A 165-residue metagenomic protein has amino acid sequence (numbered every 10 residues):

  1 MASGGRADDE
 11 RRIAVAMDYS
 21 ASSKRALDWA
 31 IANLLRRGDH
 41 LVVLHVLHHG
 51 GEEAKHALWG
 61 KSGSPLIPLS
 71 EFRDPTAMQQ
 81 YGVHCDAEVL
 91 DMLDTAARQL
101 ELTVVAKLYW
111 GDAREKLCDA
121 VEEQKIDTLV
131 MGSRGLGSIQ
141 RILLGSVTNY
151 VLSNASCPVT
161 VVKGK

Functional and structural regions predicted by a protein language model:
M1-G5, S22, N33, D119-K165: Gly/Ser-rich helix-loop-strand patches that form or flank binding pockets for ribonucleotide-derived cofactors
A2-P75, V83, D94-R98, L102-V105: Small/aliphatic-rich secondary-structure junction motif
Q79, V83-D91: Short, surface-exposed alpha-helical segments at coil->helix boundaries
L108-K116: Charged docking surfaces used in two-component/phosphorelay signaling
